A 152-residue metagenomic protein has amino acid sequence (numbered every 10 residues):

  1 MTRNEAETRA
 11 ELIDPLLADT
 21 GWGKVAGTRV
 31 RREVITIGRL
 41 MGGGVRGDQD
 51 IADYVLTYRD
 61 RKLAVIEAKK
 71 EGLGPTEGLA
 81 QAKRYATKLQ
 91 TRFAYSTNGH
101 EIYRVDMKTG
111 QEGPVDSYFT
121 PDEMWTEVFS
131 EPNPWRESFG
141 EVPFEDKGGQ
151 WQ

Functional and structural regions predicted by a protein language model:
M1-A64, K69-Q152: ATP-dependent helicase/translocase motor core
